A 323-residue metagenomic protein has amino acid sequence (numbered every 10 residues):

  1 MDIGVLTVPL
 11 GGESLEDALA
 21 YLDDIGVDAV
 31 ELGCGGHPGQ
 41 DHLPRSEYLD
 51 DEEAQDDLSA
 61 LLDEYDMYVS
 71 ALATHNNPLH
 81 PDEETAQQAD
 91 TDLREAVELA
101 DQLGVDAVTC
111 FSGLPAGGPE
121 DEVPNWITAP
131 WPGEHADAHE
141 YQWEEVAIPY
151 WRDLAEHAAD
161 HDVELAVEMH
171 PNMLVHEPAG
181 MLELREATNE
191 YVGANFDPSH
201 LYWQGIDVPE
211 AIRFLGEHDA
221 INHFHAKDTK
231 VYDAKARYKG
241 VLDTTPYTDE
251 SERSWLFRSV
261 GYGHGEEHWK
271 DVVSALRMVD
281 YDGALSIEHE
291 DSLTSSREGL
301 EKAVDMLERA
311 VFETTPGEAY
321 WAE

Functional and structural regions predicted by a protein language model:
D2, A29-V30, L72, G133-Y262 (+2 more regions): Acidic/histidine-rich catalytic cores of soluble enzymes
V5, L22, V30, L62 (+9 more regions): Conserved, mostly hydrophobic/aromatic
L6-L10, G33-H37, T74-N77, G113-P115 (+4 more regions): Active-site beta-loop-alpha junctions enriched in small/polar residues
E16-D17, Y21, D56-Y65, H80-G193 (+1 more regions): Active-site acidic/histidine proton-transfer and metal-coordination neighborhood in alpha/beta enzyme cores
A18-P38, G104: Catalytic domains of carbohydrate-active enzymes, especially glycoside hydrolases
L32-D57, G113-P119: Glycine-rich, proline-tolerant flexible connector loops at the mouths of alpha/beta enzymes
R45-L49, A116-W131, A236-P246: Aromatic- and acidic-residue-enriched segments that line the glycan-binding/catalytic groove of carbohydrate-active
S296-P316: C-terminal helical cap(s) of enzyme catalytic domains, especially alpha/beta-barrels
